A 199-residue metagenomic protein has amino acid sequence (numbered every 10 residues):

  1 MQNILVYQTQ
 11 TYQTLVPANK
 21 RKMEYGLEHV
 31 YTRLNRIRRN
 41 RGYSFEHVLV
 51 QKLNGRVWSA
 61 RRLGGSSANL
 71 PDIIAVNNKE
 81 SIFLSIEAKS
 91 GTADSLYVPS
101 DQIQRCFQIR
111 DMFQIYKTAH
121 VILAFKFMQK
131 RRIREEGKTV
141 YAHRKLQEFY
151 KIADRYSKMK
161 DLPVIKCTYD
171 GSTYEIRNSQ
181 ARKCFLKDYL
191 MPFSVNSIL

Functional and structural regions predicted by a protein language model:
Q2-G64: Acidic-basic catalytic patches of nuclease active cores, encompassing PD-(D/E)XK and other metal-cofactor nuclease
R36-R41, L123-L199: Domain-level recognition of nuclease-like catalytic cores that cleave nucleotide substrates
S44, V48, A68-P71, D101: Short, well-structured alpha-helical interface segments that form or flank functional binding sites
L53, I73-A75, I82-T92: Conserved catalytic cores of phosphodiester-cleaving nucleases, focusing on short active-site segments
G55-K79: Active-site metal-binding core of divalent-cation-utilizing nuclease and nuclease-like domains
N78-I82, I115-T118, R131-G137: Short, solvent-exposed loop/turn segments that connect beta-strands within catalytic domains and beta-strand-rich
G91-S95, K130: Short acidic, S/G/P-rich loop/turn micro-motifs used as interaction or catalytic elements
L96-L123: Short, charged, amphipathic alpha-helix that recurs within catalytic cores of restriction-modification and other
